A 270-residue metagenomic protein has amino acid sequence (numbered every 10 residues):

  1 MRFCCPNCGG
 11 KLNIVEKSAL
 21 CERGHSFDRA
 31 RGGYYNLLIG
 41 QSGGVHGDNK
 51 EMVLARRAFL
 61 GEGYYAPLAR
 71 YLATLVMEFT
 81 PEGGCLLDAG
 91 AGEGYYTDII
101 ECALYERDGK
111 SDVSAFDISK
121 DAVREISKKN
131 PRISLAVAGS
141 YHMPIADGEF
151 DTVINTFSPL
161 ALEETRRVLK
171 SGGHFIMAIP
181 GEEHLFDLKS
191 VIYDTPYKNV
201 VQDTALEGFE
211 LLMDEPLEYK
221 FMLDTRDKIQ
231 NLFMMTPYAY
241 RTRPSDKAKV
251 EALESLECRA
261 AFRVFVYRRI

Functional and structural regions predicted by a protein language model:
M1-V45: N-terminal auxiliary segments of SAM/dcSAM-dependent transferases
V45-Y71, L75: Class I SAM-dependent methyltransferase Rossmann-like catalytic core, especially the SAM/SAH-binding loop
C85-D88, G92-H142: Class I SAM-dependent methyltransferase SAM/SAH-binding core
Y141-T152: A short acidic, Gly/Pro-enriched loop at the edge of an enzyme's catalytic core that lines a small-molecule cofactor
L169-K170: Helix-to-beta-strand junctions that scaffold the AdoMet/dcAdoMet cofactor pocket in Class I SAM-dependent enzymes
G173-E182: Conserved beta-strand signature within the Rossmann-like core of class I S-adenosyl-L-methionine
K189-L211: Conserved Class I S-adenosyl-L-methionine
L217-I270: Conserved Class I S-adenosyl-L-methionine
